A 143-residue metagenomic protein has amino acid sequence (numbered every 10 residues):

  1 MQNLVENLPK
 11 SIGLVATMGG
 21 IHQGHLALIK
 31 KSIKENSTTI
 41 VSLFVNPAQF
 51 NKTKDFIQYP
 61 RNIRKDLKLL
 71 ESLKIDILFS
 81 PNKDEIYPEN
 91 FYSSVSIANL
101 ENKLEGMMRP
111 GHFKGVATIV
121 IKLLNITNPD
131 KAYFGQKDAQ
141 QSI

Functional and structural regions predicted by a protein language model:
M1-I143: Nucleotidyltransferase catalytic core that binds NTPs
